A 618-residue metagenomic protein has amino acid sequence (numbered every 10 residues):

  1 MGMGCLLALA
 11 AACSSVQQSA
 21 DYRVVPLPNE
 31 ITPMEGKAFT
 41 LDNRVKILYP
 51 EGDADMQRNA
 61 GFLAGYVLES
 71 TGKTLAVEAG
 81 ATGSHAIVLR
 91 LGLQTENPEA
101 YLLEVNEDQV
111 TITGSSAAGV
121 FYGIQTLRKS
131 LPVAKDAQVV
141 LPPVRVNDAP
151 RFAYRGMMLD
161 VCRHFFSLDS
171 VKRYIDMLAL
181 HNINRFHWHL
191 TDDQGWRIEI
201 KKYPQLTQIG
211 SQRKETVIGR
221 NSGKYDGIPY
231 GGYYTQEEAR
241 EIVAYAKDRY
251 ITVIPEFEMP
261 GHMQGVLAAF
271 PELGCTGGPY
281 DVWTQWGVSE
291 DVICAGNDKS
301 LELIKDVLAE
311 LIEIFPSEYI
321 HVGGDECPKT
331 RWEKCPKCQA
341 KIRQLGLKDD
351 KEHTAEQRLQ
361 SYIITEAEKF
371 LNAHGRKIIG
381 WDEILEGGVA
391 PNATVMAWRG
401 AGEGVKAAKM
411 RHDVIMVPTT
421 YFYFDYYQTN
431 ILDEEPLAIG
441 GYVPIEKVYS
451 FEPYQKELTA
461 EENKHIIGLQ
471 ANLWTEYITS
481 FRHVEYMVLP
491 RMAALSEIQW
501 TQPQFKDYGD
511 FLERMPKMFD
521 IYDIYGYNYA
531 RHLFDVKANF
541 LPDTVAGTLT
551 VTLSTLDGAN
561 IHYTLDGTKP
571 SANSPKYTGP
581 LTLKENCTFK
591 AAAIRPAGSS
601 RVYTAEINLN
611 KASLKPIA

Functional and structural regions predicted by a protein language model:
M1-G2: Bacterial N-terminal signal peptides that target proteins for export
A10-A12: C-terminal motif of bacterial Sec signal peptides marking the signal peptidase cleavage site
S14-Y154, H483, Q499-Y525: Contiguous, structured surface segment used for ligand recognition
L48, Q502, K506, L512-A618: Short, compositionally stereotyped local motifs that mark structural "simplifiers"
D55-M56, F165-S167, D193-E199, P260-V266 (+8 more regions): Flexible loop/turn segments at secondary-structure boundaries
T95-Y319, E366, F370, Q470-T475: Feature activates predominantly on carbohydrate-active enzymes
V266, P271-E272, W283-A393, W398-K406: Active-site neighborhood of glycoside hydrolase catalytic domains
K377-A393, W398-L549: Flexible, acidic glycine-rich loops studded with aromatic residues
